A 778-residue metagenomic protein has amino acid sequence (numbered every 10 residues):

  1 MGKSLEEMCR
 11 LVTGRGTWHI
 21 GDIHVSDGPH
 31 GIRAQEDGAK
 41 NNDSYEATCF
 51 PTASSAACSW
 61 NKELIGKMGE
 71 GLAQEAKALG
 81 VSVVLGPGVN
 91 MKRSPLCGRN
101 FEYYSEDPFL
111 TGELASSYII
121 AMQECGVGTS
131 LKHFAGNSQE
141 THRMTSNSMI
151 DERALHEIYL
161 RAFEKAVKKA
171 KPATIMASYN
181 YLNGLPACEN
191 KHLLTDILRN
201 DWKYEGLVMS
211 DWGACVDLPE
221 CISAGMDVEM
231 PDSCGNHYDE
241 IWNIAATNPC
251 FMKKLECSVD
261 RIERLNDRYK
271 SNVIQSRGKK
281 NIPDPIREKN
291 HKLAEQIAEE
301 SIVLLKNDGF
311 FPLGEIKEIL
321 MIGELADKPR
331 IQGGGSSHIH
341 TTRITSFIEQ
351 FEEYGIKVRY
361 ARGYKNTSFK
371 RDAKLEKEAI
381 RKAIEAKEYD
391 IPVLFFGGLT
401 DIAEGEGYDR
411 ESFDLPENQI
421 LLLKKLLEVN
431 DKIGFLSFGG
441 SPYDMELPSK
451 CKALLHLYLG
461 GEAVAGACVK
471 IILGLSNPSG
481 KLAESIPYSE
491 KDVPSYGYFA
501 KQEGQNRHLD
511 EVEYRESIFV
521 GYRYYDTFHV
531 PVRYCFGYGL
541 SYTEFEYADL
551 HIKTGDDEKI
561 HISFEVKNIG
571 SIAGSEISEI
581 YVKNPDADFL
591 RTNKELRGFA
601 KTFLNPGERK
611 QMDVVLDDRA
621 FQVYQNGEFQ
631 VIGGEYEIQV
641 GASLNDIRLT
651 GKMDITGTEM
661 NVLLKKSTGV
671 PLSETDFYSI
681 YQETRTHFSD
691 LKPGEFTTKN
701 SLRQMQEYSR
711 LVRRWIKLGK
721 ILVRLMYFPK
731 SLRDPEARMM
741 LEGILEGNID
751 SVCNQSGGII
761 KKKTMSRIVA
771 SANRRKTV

Functional and structural regions predicted by a protein language model:
M1-R619, E635-V640, L644, G757-V778: Glycoside hydrolase catalytic-domain context in secreted enzymes
K370-R371, S495-Y496, Y624, S673-F677: A short, polar/proline- and glycine-enriched secondary-structure boundary/capping micro-motif
D618-L663: Terminal connector regions
G651-W715: Charged, amphipathic alpha-helical linkers/stalks
Q706-L732, A737-M740: N-terminal, non-catalytic alpha-helical interaction modules of very large eukaryotic scaffold proteins
K730-V778: C-terminal non-catalytic accessory extensions
